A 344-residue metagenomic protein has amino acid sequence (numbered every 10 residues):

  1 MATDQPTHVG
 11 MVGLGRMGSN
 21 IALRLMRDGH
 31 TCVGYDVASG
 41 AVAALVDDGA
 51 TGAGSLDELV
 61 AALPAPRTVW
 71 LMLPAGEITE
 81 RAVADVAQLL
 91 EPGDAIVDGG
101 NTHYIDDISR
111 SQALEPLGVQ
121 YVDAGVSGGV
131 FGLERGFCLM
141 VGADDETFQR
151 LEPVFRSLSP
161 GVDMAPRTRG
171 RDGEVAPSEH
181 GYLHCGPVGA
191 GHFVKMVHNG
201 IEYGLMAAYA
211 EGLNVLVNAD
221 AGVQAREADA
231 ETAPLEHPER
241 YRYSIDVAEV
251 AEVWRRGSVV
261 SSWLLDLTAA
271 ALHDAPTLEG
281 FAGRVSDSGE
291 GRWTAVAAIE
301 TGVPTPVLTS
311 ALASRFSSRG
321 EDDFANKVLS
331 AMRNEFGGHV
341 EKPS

Functional and structural regions predicted by a protein language model:
M1-R67, G93, V130-L133, N334: NAD(P)+-binding Rossmann beta1-loop-alpha1 motif at the extreme N-terminus of oxidoreductases
A53-G54, D98, P116, Q120-A124 (+3 more regions): General beta-strand structural signal in soluble alpha/beta enzymes
V69-D85, H103-D106: Beta-loop-alpha module in the N-terminal Rossmann-like domain of NAD(P)-dependent dehydrogenases, especially those
M72-L73, G99, S157: Short, well-ordered coil/turn residues at beta-beta hairpins and beta-strand->alpha-helix junctions within
A95, G99-F148: Rossmann-fold NAD(P)-binding glycine/threonine-rich loop
M140, R150, V162-L308, L312-H339: Helical "substrate-binding/catalytic lid" subdomain of Rossmann-like NAD(P)-dependent dehydrogenases/reductases
E146-L158: Phosphate/pyrophosphate-binding betaalpha-module
